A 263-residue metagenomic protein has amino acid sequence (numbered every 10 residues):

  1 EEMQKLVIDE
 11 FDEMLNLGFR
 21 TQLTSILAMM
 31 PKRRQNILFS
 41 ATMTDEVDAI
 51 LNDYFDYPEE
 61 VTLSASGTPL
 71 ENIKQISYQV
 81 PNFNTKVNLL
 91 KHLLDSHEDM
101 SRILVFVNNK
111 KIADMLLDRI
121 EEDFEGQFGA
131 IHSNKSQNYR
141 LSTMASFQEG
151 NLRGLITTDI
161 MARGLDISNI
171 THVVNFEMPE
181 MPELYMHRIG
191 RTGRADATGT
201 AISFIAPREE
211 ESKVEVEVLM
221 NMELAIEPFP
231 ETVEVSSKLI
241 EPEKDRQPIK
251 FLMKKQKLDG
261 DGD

Functional and structural regions predicted by a protein language model:
E1-L239: Conserved helicase RecA-like core
M222-D263: Non-catalytic, charged low-complexity extensions flanking SF2 helicase motor domains
